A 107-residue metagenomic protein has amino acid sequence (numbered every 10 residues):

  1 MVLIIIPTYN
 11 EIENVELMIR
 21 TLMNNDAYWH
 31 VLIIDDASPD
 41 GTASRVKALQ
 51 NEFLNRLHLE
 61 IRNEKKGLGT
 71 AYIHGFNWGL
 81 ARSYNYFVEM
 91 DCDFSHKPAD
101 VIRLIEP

Functional and structural regions predicted by a protein language model:
M1-P107: Structured catalytic core of nucleotide-sugar glycosyltransferases
